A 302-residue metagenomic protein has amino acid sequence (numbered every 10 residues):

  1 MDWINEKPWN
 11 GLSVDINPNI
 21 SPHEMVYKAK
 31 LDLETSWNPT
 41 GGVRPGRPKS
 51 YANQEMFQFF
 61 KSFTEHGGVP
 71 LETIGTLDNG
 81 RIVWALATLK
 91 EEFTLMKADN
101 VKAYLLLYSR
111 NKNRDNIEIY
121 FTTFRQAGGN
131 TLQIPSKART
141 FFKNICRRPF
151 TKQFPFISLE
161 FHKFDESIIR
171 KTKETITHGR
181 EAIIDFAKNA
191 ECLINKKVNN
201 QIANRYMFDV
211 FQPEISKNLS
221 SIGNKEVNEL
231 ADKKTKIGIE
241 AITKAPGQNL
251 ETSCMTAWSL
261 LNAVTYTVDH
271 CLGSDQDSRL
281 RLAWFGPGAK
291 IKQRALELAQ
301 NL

Functional and structural regions predicted by a protein language model:
M1-D78: N-terminal low-complexity, intrinsically disordered segments
M1-M25, A29-L33, E92-L302: Intrinsically disordered, low-complexity regions enriched in serine/threonine
Q54, R81-V83, V101: Residues at beta-strand starts and edge strands
F59-T64, V83, M96-A98: Short linear motifs at secondary-structure transitions and domain/linker junctions
E72-E92: Beta-rich nucleic-acid/ligand-interaction surfaces
